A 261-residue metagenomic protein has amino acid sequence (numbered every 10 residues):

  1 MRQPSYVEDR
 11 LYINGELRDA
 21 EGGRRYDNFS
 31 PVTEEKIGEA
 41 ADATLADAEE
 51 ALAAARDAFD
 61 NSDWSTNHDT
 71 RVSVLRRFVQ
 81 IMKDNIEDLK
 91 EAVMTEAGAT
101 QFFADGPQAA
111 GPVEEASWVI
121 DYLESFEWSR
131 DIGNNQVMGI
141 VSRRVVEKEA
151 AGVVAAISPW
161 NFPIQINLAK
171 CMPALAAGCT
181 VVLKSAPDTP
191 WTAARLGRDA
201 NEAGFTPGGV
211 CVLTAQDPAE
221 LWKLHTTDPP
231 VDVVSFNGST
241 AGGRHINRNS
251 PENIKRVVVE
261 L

Functional and structural regions predicted by a protein language model:
M1-S142: N-terminal Rossmann-like NAD(P)+-binding subdomain of aldehyde/semialdehyde dehydrogenases
D131-L261: Rossmann-like NAD(P) dinucleotide-binding subdomain of oxidoreductase/dehydrogenase enzymes
